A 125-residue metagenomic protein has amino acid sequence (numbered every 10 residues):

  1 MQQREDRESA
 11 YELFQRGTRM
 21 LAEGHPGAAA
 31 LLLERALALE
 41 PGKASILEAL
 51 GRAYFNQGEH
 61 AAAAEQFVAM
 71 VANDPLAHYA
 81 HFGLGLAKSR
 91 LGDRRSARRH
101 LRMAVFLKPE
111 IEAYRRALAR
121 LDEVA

Functional and structural regions predicted by a protein language model:
M1-Q2, R98-A125: Terminal, low-structured helical/coil segments at or just beyond the last alpha-helical repeat
R4-E5, A38, A72, F106: Structural signature of alpha-solenoid helical repeat scaffolds
R7-L39, N56: Alpha-helical segment of the N-proximal tetratricopeptide repeat
A10, A44-S45, H78-Y79, E112-A113: Helix-start (N-cap) detector for alpha-helical repeat units in TPR-like alpha-solenoids, especially tetratricopeptide
E23-E34, Q57-A69, L91-M103, A125: Structural signature of tandem alpha-helical TPR/SEL1-like repeats, specifically the intra-repeat loop/turn
